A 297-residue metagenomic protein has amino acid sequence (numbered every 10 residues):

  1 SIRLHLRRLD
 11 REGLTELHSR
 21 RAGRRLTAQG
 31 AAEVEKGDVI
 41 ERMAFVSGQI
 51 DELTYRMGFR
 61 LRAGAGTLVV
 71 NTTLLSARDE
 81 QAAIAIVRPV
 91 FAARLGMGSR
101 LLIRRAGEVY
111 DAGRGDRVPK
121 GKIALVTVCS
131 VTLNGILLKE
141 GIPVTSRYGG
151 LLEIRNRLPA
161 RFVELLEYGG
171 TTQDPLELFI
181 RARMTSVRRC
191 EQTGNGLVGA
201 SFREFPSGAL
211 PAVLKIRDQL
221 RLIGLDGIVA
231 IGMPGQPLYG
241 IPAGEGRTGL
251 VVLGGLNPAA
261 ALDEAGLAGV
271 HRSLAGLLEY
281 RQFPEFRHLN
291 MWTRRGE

Functional and structural regions predicted by a protein language model:
S1, E16-L17, G23-A32, M43-F45 (+1 more regions): Conserved mixed alpha/beta catalytic, RNA-binding, or beta-rich assembly cores of soluble enzyme, regulatory
H5: Residues in the recognition helix of alpha-helical DNA-binding motifs
G13: Glycine-centered, phosphate/nucleic-acid-interacting loop/turn motifs that mediate DNA/RNA or nucleotide
G30-Y55: Conserved segment of winged-helix/HTH DNA-binding domains
R56-R60: Terminal interaction helix/tail motif
